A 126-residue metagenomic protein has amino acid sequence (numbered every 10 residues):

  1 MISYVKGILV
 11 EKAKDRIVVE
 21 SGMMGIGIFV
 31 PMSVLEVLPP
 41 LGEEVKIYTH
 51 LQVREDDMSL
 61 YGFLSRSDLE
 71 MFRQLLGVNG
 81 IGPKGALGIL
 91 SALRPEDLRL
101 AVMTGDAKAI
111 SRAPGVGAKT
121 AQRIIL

Functional and structural regions predicted by a protein language model:
M1, M71-G77, A86-I89, A101 (+1 more regions): Residue-level recognition of specific faces of alpha-helices
M1-G77: Structure-specific DNA junction-binding interface
P39, V102, P114: Short, flexible helix/strand-to-coil boundary loops that buttress conserved ligand/catalytic motifs in alpha/beta
L51, M58-F63, P83-V102, R123-L126: Amphipathic, charged-and-aliphatic alpha-helical interface segments that function as noncatalytic docking
S111-P114, I124: Glycine- and Gly-Pro-enriched alpha-helical subdomains that act as flexible, kink-prone "lid/hinge" or packing modules
